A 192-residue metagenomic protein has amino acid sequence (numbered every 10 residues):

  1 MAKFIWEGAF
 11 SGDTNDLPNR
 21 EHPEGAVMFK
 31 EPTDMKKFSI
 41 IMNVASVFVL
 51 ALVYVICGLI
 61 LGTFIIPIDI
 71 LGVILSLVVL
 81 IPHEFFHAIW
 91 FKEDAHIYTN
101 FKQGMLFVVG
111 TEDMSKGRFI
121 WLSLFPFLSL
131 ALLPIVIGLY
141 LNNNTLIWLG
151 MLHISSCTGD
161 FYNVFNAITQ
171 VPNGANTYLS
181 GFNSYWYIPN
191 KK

Functional and structural regions predicted by a protein language model:
A2-G58, M105-K191: Metalloprotease/metallohydrolase-associated module, dominated by Zn2+-dependent proteases
D34, I66-D69, E93: Alpha-helix initiation/capping motif
V49, V53, I70-L71, P82: N-terminal signal-anchor transmembrane alpha helix
I56-I66: Short, hydrophobic transmembrane alpha-helix segments
F64-L80, K116-F119: Short pre-active-site segment immediately N-terminal to the catalytic Zn-binding motif
V79-K92, P126: Active-site recognition of the HExxH zinc-binding catalytic motif
F86-D94, L133, A167: Active-site-flanking alpha-helical
H96-G104: Peri-membrane helix termini and adjoining interfacial loops of integral membrane proteins
